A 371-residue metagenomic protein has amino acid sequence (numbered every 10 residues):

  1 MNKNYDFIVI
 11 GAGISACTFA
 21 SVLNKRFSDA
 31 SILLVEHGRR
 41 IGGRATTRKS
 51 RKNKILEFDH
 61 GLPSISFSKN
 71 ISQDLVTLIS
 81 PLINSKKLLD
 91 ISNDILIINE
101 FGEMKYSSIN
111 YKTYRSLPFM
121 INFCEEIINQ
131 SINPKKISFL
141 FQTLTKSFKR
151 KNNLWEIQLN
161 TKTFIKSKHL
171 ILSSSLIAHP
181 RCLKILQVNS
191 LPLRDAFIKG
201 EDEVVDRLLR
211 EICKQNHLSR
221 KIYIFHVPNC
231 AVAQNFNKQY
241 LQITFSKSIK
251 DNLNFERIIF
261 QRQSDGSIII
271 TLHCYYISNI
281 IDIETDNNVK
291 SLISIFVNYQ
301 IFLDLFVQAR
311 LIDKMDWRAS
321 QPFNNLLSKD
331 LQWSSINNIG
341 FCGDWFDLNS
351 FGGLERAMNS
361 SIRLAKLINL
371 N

Functional and structural regions predicted by a protein language model:
I8-I10, V35, T145, F164-P180: Short hydrophobic core segments
V22-K52: Glycine-rich FAD pyrophosphate-binding loop
R40, H60, D265-N371: Conserved flavin/dinucleotide-binding core of flavoenzymes
G42, S167-Y240: Central helical "cap/lid" subdomain
A45-I95: N-terminal FAD cofactor-binding segment of flavoenzymes
S64-S72, E103-Q130, I283-N288: Short beta-strand to alpha-helix junction loop
L140-W155: A conserved short coil-to-beta-strand element within the FAD-binding core of flavoproteins
I212-I281, Y299-I301: Active-site substrate-recognition segment that forms the wall of the catalytic cavity or substrate channel
